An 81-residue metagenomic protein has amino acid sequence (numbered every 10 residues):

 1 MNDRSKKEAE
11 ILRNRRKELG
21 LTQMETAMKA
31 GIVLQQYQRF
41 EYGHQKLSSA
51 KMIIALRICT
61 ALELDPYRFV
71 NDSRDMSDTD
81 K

Functional and structural regions predicted by a protein language model:
M1-E18: A short, Lys/Arg-rich alpha-helix, primarily the initiator
E10, N14, M28, R39 (+1 more regions): DNA-binding alpha-helical recognition surfaces that contact promoter or target DNA
R13-N14, M24, L56: Residues within the helices of the helix-turn-helix
R15, Y67-K81: Short, charged recognition helix plus adjacent turn of helix-turn-helix-like nucleic-acid-binding domains
K17, M28, T60: Alpha-helical residues within the helix-turn-helix
G20-Y42: Short alpha-helical DNA-recognition segment
V33, H44, S73-S77: The DNA-recognition helices of helix-turn-helix-type DNA-binding domains
H44-T60: Short, basic-rich loop-to-helix N-cap that marks the start of a DNA-contacting helix
